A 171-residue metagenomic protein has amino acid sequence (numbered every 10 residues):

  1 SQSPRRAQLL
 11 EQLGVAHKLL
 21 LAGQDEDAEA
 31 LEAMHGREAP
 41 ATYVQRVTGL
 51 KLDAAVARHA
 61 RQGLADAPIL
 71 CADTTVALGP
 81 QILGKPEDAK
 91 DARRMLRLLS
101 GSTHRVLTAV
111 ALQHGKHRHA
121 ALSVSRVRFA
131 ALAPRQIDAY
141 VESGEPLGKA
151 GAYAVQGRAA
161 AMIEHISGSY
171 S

Functional and structural regions predicted by a protein language model:
S1-L21: N-terminal G-site helix/loop of the GST-like fold
R5, E11, M34-S171: Anionic-ligand binding patches
L21-A28: Short, acidic/turn-prone active-site loops that include or flank metal/cofactor- and phosphate-binding residues
L31: N-terminal G-site of the GST-like fold
